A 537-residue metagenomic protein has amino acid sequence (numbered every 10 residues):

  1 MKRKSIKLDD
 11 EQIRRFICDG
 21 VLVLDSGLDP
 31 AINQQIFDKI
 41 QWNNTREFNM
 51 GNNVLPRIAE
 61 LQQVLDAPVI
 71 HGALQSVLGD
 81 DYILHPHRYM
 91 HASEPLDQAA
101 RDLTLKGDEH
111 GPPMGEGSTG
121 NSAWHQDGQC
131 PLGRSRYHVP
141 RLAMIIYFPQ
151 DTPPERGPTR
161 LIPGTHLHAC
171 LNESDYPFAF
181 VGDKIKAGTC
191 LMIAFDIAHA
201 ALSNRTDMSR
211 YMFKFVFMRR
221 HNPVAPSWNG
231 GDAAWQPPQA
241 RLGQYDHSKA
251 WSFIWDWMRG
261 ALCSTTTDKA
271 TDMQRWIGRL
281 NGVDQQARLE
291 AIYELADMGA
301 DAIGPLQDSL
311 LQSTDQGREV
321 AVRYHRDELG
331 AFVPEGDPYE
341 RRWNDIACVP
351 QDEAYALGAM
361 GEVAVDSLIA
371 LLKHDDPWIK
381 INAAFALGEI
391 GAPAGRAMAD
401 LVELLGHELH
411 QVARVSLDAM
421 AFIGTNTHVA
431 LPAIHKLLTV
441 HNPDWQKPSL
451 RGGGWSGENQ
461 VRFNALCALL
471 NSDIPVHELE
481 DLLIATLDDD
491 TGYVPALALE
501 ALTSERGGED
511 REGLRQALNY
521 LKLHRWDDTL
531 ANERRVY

Functional and structural regions predicted by a protein language model:
K2-K4, L8-D19, L28-A187, I197-A200 (+2 more regions): Non-heme Fe(II) oxygenase catalytic core, chiefly the N-lobe of the double-stranded beta-helix
G115, S248-D268, Q286-A300, E319-V363 (+7 more regions): Structural detector for internal amphipathic alpha-helices that build alpha-solenoid repeat scaffolds
A198-G278, R288-L289, Y293: Non-heme Fe(II)/2-oxoglutarate
Q274-I277, P305-L310, E335-Y339, S367-I369 (+5 more regions): Buried hydrophobic core positions in alpha-solenoid tandem helical repeats
I277-D284, L310-T314, E340-D345, L357 (+6 more regions): Alpha-solenoid helical repeat architecture
G304-R323, I434-K447, D489, L521-D527: Amphipathic alpha-helical segments within extended alpha-helical solenoids and repeat-rich scaffolds in large
G513-Y537: Terminal, low-structured helical/coil segments at or just beyond the last alpha-helical repeat
